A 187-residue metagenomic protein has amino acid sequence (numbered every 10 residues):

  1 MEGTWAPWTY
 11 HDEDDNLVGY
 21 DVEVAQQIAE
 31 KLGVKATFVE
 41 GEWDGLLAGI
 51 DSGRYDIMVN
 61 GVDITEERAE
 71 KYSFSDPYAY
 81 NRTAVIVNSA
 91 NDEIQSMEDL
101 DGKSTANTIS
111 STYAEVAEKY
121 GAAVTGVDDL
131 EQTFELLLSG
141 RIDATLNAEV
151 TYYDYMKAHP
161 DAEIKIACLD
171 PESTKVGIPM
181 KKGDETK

Functional and structural regions predicted by a protein language model:
M1-E2, M97-S110, A123: Short loop->beta-strand "edge-of-pocket" segments that line small-molecule binding or catalytic clefts across diverse
M1-G61: Extracytoplasmic small-molecule ligand-binding "clamshell" domains of the periplasmic binding protein/Venus flytrap
Y20-E23, T37-A48, D92, S110-S111 (+2 more regions): Short helix-initiation/N-cap motifs at beta->coil->alpha
G33-K35, D51-N60, K103-S104, L138-T151: Alpha-to-beta junction loops
G45-A48, V62-E70, V116-K119, D143-E172: A ligand-binding cleft/hinge motif common to bilobed small-molecule-binding domains
Y72-A84, A167-K175: Short Pro/Gly-enriched coil loops immediately N-terminal to beta-strands
S75, N88-S104: Flexible hinge/capping segments at coil-to-helix
A84-E93, S173-T186: A bilobed periplasmic-binding-protein/Venus flytrap-type ligand-binding module shared by bacterial periplasmic
